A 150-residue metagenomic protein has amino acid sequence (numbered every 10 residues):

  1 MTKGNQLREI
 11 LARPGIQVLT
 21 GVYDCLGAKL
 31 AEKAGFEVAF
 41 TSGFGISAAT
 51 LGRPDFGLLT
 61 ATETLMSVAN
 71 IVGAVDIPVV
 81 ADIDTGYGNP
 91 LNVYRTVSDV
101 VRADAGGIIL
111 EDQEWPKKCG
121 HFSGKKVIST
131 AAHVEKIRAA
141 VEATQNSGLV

Functional and structural regions predicted by a protein language model:
M1, V18-G21, A61, P90 (+1 more regions): Short alpha-helix boundary/capping motifs
M1-G21, C25, K29-A34, A139-E142: N-terminal amphipathic alpha-helix/helix-capping segment at the start of soluble metabolic enzymes
K3-N5, E9, R53-A81, A103 (+1 more regions): Alpha-helix-loop-beta-strand connector modules within alpha/beta enzyme cores
V18-D24, A39-T41, V79-I83, I108-L110: Hydrophobic faces of well-ordered beta-strands that scaffold small-molecule active sites in alpha/beta enzyme cores
G27-L30, Y87-V100: Catalytic cores of alpha/beta
F36, F56, T96-R102: A glycine- and small-aliphatic-rich helix-loop capping segment at beta-alpha/alpha-beta transitions that lines
A39-E63, T85-P90, I109-A131: Glycine-rich, proline-tolerant flexible connector loops at the mouths of alpha/beta enzymes
